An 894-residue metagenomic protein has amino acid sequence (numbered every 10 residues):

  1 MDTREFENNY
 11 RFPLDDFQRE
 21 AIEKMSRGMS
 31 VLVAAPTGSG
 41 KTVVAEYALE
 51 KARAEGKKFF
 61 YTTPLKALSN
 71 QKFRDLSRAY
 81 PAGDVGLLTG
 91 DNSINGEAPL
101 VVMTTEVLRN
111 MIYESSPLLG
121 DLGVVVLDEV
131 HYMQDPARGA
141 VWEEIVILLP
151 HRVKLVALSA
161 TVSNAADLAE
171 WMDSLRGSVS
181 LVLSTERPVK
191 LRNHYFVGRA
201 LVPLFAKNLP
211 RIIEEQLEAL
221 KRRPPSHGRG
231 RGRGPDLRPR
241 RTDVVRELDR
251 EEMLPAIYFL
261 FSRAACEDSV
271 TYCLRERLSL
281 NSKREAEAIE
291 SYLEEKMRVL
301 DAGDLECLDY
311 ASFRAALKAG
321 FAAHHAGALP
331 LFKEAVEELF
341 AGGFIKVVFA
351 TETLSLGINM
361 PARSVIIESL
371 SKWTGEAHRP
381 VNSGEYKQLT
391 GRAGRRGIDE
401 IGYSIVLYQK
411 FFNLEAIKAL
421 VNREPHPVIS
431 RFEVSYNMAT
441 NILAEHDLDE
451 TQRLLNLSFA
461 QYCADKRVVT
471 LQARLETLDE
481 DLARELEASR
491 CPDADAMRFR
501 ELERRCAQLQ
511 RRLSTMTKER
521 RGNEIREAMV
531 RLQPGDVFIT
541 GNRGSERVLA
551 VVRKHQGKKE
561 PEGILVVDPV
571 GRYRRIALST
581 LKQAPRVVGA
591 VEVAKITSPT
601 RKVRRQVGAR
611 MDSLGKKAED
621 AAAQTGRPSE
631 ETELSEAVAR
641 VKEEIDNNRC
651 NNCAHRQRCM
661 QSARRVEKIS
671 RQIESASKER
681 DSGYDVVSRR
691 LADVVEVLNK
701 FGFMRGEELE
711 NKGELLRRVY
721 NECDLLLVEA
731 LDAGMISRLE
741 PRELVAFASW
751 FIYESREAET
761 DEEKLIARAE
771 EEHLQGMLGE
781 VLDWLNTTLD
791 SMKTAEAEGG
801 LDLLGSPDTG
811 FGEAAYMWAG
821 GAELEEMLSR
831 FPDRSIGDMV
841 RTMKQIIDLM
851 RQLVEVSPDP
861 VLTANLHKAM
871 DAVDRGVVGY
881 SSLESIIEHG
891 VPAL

Functional and structural regions predicted by a protein language model:
M1-A34: Conserved pre-motif I regulatory segment
A34, V44-Q71, P150-R152: Conserved SF1/SF2 helicase motif Ia
K57-N110, E170: Conserved nucleic-acid-binding Ia/Ib motif block in the N-terminal RecA-like helicase ATPase lobe
F60, S77-G86, F259, R263-V347 (+5 more regions): Conserved C-terminal RecA-like helicase domain
V107, S115-A157: SF2 helicase catalytic motif II
I147, K154-V156, T161-Y272, A322 (+1 more regions): Conserved interdomain linker/interface between the two RecA-like ATPase lobes of SF2 helicase motors
L331-F340, S430-Y573, V641-V745: C-terminal accessory/connector segments of nucleic-acid motor ATPases
M360, S364-T374, R379-L420: Conserved segment of the helicase C-terminal RecA-like domain
